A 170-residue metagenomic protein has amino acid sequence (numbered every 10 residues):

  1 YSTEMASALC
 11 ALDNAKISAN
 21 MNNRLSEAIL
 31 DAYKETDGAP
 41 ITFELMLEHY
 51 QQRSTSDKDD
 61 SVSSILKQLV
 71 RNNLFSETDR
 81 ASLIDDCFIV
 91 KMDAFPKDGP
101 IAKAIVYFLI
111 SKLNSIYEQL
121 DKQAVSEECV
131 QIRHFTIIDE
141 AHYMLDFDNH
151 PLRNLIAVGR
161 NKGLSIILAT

Functional and structural regions predicted by a protein language model:
Y1-L164: P-loop NTPase motor domains
T170: H-loop/switch region of ABC-family ATPase nucleotide-binding domains
